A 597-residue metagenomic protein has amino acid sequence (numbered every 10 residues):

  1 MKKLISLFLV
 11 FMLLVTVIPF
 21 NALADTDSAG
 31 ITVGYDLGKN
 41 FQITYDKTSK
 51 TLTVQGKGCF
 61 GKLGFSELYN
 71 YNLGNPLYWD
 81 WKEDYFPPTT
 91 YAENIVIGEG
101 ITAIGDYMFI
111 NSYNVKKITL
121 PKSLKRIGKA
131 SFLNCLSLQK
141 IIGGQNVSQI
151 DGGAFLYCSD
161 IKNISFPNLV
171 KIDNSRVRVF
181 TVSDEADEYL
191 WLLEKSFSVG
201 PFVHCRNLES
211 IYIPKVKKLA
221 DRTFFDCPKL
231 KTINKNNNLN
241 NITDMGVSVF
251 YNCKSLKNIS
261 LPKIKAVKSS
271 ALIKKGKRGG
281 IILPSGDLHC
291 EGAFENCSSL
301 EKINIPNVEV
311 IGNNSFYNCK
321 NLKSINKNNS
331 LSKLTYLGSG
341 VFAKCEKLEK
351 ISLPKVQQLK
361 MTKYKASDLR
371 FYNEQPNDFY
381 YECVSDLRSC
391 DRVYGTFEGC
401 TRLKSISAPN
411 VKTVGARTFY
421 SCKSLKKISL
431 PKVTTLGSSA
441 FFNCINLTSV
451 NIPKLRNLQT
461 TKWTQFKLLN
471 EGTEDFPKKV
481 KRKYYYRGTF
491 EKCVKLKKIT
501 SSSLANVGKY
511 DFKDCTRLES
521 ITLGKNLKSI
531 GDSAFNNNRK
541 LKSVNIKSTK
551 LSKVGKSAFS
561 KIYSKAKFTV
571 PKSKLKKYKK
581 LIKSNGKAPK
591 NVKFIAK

Functional and structural regions predicted by a protein language model:
M1-F8: Positively charged n-region of N-terminal signal peptides that target proteins for export
F11-M12: Repetitive helical segments and hydrophobic/amphipathic motifs
V15-A29: Sec-dependent signal peptide cleavage junction
D25-N114, S131-L133, L156, F225 (+3 more regions): Surface-exposed repetitive/solenoidal architectures
T51-K57, T90-A103, Y113-R126, L136-Q149 (+19 more regions): Structural signature of tandem-repeat unit edges
W79-W81, W191, W463: Tryptophan (W) side chains
W81-P87, F202, G488-F490: Leucine-rich repeat
G105-M108, G128-S131, G152-L156, V199-V203 (+12 more regions): Consensus positions within tandem repeat domains that build extended binding/scaffold surfaces
